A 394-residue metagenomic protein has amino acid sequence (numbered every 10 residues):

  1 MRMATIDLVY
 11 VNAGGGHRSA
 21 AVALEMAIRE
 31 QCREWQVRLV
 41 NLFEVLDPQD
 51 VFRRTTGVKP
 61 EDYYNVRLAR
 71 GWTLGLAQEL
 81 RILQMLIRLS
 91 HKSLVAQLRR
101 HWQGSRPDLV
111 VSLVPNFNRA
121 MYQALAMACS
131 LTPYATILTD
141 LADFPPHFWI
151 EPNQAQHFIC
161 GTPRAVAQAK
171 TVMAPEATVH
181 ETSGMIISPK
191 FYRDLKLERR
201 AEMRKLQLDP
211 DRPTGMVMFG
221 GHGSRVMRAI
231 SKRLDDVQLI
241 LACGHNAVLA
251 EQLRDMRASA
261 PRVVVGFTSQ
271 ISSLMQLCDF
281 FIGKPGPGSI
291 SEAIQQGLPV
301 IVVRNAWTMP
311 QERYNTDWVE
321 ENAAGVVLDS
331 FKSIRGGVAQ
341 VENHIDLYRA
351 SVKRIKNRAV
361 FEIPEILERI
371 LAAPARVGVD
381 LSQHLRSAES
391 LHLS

Functional and structural regions predicted by a protein language model:
A20, G71-M173: Active-site and donor-binding regions of nucleotide-sugar-utilizing enzymes
A23, A27-G104: Conserved N-terminal ligand/cofactor-binding loop architecture of enzyme catalytic domains
Q156-F219: A nucleotide-sugar donor-handling region in carbohydrate enzymes
L197-L277: Donor-nucleotide binding loops and adjacent catalytic segments primarily of GT-B fold Leloir glycosyltransferases
P261, Q276-S289: Acidic donor-binding loop of glycosyltransferase active sites
F281-G283, P299-M309: Short hydrophobic beta-strand element within catalytic cores of glycosyltransferases and related nucleotide-activated
E320-D346: C-terminal "capping" alpha-helix adjacent to the active site of nucleotide-linked donor transferases in cell-envelope
N343-S394: C-terminal amphipathic helix plus adjacent low-complexity, charged tail appended to glycosyltransferase catalytic
